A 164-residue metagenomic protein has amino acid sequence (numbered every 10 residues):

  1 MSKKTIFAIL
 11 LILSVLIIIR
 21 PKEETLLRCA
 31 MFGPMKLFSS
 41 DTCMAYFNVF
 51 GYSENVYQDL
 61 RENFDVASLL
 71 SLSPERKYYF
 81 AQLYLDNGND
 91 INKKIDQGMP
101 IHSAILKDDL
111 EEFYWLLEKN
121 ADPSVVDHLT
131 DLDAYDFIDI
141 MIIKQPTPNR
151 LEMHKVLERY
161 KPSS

Functional and structural regions predicted by a protein language model:
K3-K22: Hydrophobic membrane-insertion alpha-helices, especially the h-region of bacterial N-terminal signal peptides
I6-I12, D122, Y135, D139 (+1 more regions): Low-complexity, intrinsically disordered short peptide segments enriched in small/polar/basic residues
E24-L72, K93-S103, V126-I142: Ankyrin-repeat boundary/"N-cap" motif
V49-E54, F80-I91, Y114-P123, M153-S163: Ankyrin repeat domain, specifically the short helix-to-loop turn at the C-terminus of the second helix of each repeat
N87, H102-I105: Long amphipathic alpha-helical segments
L132-S164: Extracytoplasmic/periplasmic C-terminal soluble domains
